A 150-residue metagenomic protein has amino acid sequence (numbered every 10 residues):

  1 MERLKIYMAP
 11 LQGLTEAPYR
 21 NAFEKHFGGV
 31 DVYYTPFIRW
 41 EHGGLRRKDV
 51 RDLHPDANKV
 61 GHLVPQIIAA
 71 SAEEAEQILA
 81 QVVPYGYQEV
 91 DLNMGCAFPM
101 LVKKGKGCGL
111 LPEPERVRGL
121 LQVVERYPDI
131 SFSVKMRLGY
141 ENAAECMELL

Functional and structural regions predicted by a protein language model:
E2, L11-P84: Glycine-rich, positively charged N-terminal anion/phosphate-binding segment
K5-Y7, V32, H62-Q66, E89-D91 (+2 more regions): Structural preference for beta-strand elements that scaffold enzyme active sites
M8-L11, Y34-T35, F98, G107-C108: Generic secondary-structure boundary/loop-capping signal
A9-Q12, I67, G109, E113 (+1 more regions): Glycine- and other small-residue-rich loops at beta-strand/loop junctions that grip anionic moieties
A17, P99, L111: Short, electropositive, low-hydrophobicity segments enriched in small/polar residues
N21-G28, E76-V90, M94-K104, E115-L150: Alpha/beta enzyme core
R39-H42, S71-A72, G95-C108: Conserved radical SAM core fold
D49-H54, C108-L110, L150: Short, hinge-like loop/turn segments at secondary-structure boundaries
